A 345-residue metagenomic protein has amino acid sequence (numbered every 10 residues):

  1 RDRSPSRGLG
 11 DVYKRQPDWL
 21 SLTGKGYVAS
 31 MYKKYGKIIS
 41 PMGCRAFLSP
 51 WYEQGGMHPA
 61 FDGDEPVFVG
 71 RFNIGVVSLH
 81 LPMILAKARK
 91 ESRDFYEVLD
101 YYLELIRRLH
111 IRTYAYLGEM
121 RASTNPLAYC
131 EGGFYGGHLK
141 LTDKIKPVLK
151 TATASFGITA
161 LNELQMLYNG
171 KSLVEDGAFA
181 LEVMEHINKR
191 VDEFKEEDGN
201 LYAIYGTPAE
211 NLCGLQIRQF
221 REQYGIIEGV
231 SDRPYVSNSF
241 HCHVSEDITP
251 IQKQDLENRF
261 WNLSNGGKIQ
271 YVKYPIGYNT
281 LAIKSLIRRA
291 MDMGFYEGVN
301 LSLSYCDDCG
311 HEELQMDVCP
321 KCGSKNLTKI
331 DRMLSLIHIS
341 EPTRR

Functional and structural regions predicted by a protein language model:
D2-Y13, I337-R345: Single conserved hydrophobic/aromatic residue that forms the stacking wall/gate of nucleotide- or nucleobase-binding
D11-T159, E163-L167, K273-I276, K284-D307: Structured mid-domain segments that build the active-site/substrate or prosthetic-cofactor binding neighborhood
G133-G136, S172-V174, E210-Y224, H311-E313: Short glycine/threonine-rich loop-to-helix capping motif typified by GTGT followed within a few residues by an Asp-Pro
L173-D192, R345: Short secondary-structure subsegments characteristic of cysteine-rich extracellular domains
L212-G214, F220-C306: Catalytic alpha/beta core of large soluble enzyme barrels
C306, C319-C322: Short cysteine-rich clusters marking metal-coordination/redox-active sites
G310-L314, G323-N326: Cys/His-rich microdomains that often coordinate metals
Q315-V318, T328-D331: Short Cys/His-rich "knuckle" micro-motifs
